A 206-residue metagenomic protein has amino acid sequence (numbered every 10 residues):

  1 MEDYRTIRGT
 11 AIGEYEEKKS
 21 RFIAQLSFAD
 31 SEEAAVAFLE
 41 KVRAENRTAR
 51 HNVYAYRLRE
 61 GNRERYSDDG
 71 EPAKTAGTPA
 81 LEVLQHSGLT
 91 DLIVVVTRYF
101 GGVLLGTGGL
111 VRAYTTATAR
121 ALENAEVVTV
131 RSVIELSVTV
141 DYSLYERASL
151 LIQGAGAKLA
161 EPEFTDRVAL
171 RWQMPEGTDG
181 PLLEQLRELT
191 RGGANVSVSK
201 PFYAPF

Functional and structural regions predicted by a protein language model:
M1-T75, S197-F206: C-terminal regulatory domains involved in ligand/effector binding and gene-expression control
H51-N52, A125-S132, A160, N195-S199: Flexible, glycine/charged-enriched surface loops at secondary-structure junctions
A76-N124: Active-site beta-strand/loop microenvironment that shapes enzyme catalytic pockets
E126-L144, L170-W172: Short glycine-/aliphatic-rich beta-strand segments at the starts of folded cytosolic domains
T139-K158: Short amphipathic alpha-helix segments
A148-G154, P181-T190: Short amphipathic alpha-helices in soluble, non-transmembrane regions that often serve as interface/regulatory elements
L159-E163, T190-P205: Conserved short beta-strand edge segments in small beta-sheet-based binding/regulatory domains
W172-P181: Terminal, non-globular segments
